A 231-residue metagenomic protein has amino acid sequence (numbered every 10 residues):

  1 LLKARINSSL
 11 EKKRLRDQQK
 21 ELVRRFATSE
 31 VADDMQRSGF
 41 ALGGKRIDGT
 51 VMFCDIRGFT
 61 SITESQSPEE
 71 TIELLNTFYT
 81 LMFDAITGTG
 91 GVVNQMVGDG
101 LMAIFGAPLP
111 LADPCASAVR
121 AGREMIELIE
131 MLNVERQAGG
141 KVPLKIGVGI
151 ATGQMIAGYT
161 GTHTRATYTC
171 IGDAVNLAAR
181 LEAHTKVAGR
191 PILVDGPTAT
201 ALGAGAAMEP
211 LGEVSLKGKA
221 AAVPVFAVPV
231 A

Functional and structural regions predicted by a protein language model:
L2-E11, A116-V119, R123, E182: Two-component system phosphotransfer/interaction surface
K3-R46: Regulatory cytosolic signal-relay segments
S9-K12, R25-S29, M125-L128, L132-E135 (+4 more regions): Conserved, well-folded catalytic cores of nucleic-acid-processing and energy-transducing macromolecular machines
R16, L75, G122, A174-A178 (+1 more regions): Amphipathic alpha-helical transducer elements in NTP-driven molecular machines
A32, Q36, L75-T80, A178-E182: Short amphipathic alpha-helical segments
F40-R120: Catalytic NTP-binding/metal-coordinating core of nucleotidyl cyclase/transferase enzymes
A85-S117, M131-D173, V223-V225: Catalytic core of nucleotidyl cyclases, primarily class III adenylyl/guanylyl cyclases
M155-A157, A178, T185-A231: Cytosolic regulatory/linker segments at or just downstream of nucleotide-handling modules in signal-transduction
